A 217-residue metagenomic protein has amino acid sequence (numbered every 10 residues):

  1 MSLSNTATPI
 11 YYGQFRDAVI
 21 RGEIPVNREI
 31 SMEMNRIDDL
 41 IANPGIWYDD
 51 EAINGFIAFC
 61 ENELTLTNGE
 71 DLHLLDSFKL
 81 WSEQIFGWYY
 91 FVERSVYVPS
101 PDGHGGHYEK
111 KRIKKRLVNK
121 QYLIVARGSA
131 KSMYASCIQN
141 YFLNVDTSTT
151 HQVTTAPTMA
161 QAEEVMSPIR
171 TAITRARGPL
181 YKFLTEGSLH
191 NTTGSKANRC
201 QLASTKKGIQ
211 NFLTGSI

Functional and structural regions predicted by a protein language model:
S2-I217: Phosphate/NTP-binding elements of NTP-utilizing enzymes
